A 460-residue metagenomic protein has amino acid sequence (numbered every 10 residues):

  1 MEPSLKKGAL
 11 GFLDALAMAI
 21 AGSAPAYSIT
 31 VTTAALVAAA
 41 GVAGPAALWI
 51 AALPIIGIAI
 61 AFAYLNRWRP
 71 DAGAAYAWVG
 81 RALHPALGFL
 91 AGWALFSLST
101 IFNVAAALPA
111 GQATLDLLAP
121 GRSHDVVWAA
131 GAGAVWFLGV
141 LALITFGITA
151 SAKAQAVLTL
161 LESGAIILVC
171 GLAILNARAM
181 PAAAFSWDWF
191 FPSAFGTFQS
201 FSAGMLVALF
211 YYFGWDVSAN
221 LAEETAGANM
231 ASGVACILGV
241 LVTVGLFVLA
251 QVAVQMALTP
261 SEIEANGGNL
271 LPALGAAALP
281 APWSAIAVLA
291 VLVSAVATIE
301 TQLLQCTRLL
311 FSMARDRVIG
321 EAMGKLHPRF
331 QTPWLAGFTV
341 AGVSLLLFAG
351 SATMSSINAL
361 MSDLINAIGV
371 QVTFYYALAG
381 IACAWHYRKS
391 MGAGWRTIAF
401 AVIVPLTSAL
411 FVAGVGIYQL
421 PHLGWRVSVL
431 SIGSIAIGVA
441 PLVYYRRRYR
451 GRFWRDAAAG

Functional and structural regions predicted by a protein language model:
M1-A43, I55-I60, R447-G460: Membrane-interface "cap" regions at the ends of multi-pass membrane proteins
E2, A77-G80, A107-G131, L160 (+6 more regions): Helix-loop-helix connectors at the membrane interface of multi-pass transporters/channels
P3, G44-P45, G121-W128, A156-V288: Helix-loop-helix junctions that connect adjacent transmembrane segments in multi-pass membrane transporters
S28-A129, G239-T243, V248-L249, V427-V439: Extracellular loop-to-transmembrane helix junctions
D71, A94-P109, D216-T225, W283-E321 (+3 more regions): Membrane-helix boundary/coupling elements in multi-pass transport proteins
A77-V79, H84, D116-G121, A235-L303 (+1 more regions): TM-loop-TM module centered on a large, flexible mid-protein loop between adjacent transmembrane helices in multi-pass
W128-M180, F213, C236-L241, Q371-F374 (+2 more regions): Membrane-interface loop-to-helix entry segments
S362-V372, R396-G460: A generic transmembrane alpha-helix motif of multi-pass inner-membrane proteins
